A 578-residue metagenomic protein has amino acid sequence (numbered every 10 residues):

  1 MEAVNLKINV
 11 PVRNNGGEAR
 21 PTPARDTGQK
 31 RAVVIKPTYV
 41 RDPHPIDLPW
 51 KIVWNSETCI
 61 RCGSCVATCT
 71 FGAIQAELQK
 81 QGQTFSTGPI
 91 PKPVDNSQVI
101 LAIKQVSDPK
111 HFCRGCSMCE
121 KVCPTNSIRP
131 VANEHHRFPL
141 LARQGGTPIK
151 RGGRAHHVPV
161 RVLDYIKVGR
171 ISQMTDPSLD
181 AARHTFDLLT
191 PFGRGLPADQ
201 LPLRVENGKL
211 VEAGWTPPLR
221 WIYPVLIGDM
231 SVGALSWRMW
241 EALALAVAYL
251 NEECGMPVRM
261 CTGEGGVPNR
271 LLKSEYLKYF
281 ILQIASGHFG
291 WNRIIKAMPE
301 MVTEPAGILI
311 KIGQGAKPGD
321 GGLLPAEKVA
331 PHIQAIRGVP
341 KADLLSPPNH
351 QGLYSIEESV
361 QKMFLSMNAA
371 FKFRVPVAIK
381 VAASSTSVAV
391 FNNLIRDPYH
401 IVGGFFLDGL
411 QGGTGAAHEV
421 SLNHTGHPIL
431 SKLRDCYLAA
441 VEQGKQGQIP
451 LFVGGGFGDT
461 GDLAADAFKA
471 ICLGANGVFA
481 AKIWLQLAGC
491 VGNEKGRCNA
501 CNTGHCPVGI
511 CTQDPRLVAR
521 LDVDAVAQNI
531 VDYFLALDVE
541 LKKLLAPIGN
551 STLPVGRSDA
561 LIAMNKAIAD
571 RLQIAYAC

Functional and structural regions predicted by a protein language model:
E2-K51, E57, A73-Q105, H111 (+3 more regions): Conserved, well-structured core domains of diverse proteins
V40, P45-K51, R61, V66-A67 (+5 more regions): Glycine-rich phosphate/ribose-binding loops and adjacent secondary-structure elements that form binding surfaces
G72, N126, L250, A370 (+7 more regions): Change "in soluble alpha/beta enzymes" to "in soluble alpha/beta proteins
E252, P305, Y399-V402, A475 (+1 more regions): A structural motif
I281-G313, P428, L438, I449-L451 (+5 more regions): Phosphate/diphosphate-binding loops
V302, G307-Q361, A369: Active-site cores of enzymes that catalyze phosphoryl transfer or operate on phosphate-rich substrates
E304, K317-G338, G474, R497-R516 (+1 more regions): Mobile "lid/hinge" segments at catalytic clefts and subdomain interfaces of large enzymes
T503, V508, P515-V518, N529-C578: Catalytic or ion-coupling anion/metal-binding cores of large enzyme and transporter domains
